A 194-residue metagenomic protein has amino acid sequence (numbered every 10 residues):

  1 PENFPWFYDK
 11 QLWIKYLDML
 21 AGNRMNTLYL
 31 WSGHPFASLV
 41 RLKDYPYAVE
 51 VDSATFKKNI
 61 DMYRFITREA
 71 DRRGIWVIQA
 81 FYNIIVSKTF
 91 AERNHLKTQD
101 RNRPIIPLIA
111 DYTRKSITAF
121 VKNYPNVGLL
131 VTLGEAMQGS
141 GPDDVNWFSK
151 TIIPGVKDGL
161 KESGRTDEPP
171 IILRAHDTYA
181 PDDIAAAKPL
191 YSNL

Functional and structural regions predicted by a protein language model:
P1-L194: Aromatic-lined carbohydrate-binding surfaces of glycoside hydrolases
